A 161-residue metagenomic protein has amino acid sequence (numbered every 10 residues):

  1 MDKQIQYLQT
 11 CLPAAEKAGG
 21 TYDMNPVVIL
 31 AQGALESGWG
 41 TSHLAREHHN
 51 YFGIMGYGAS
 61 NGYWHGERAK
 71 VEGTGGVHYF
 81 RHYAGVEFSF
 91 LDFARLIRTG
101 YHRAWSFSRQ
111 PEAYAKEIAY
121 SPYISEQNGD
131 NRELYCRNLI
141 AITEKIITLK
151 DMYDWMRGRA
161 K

Functional and structural regions predicted by a protein language model:
M1-K161: Catalytic cores of secreted/periplasmic lytic hydrolases that degrade extracellular macromolecules
